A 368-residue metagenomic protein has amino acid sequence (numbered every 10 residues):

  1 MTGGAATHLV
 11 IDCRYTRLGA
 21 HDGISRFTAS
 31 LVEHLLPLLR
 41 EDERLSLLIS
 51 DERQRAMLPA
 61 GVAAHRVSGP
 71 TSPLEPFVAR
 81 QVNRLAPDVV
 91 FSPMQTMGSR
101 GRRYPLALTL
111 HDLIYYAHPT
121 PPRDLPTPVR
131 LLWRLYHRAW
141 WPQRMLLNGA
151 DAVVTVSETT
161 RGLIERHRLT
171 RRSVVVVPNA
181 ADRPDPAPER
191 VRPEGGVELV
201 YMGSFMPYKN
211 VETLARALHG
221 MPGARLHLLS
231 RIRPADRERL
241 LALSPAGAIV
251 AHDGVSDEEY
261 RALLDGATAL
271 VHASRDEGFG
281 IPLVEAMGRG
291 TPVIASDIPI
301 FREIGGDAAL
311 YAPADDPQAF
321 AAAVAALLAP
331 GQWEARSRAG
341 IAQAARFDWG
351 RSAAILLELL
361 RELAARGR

Functional and structural regions predicted by a protein language model:
T2-R368: Carbohydrate transferase catalytic cores enriched for Leloir-type hexosyltransferases
